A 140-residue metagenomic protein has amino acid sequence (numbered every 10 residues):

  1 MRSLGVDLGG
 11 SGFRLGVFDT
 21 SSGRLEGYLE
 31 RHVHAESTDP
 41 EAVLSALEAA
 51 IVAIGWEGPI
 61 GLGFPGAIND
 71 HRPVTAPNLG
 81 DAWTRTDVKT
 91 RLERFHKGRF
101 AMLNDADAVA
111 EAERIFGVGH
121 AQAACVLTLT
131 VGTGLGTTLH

Functional and structural regions predicted by a protein language model:
R2-S45, P73-T75: Short glycine-rich, Thr/Ser-proximal phosphate-binding strand/loop in the N-terminal lobe of ATP-dependent enzymes
S3-D7, P59-G61, V126-T130, G136: Short glycine-aspartate micro-motif
S11, A106-D107, T133: A generic "binding-loop/recognition-motif" signal
F13-D19, G66, L135-H140: Short beta-strand scaffold segments in enzyme catalytic cores
T20, D105, V131: Cofactor-binding loop segments of dinucleotide-utilizing enzymes, especially the Rossmann-like FAD- and NAD(P)+-binding
E36, P40-E48, G58-I60, I68-C125: Glycine-rich phosphate-binding loop and adjoining helix at the ATP-binding site of ATP-dependent phosphoryl-transfer
V52-W56: Flexible, charged surface loops at secondary-structure boundaries
